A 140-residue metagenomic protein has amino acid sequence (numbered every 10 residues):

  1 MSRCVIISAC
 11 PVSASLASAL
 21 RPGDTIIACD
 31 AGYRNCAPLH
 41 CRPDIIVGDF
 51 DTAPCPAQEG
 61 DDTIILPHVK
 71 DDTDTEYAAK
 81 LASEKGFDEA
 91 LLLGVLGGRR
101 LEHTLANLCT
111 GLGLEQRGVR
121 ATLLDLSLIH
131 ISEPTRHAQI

Functional and structural regions predicted by a protein language model:
M1-P56: N-terminal beta-strand-loop-alpha-helix module at the start of alpha/beta ligand-binding or catalytic domains
I7, I27-D30, G48, I64-I65 (+2 more regions): General beta-strand structural signal in soluble alpha/beta enzymes
G23-D24, P43, G60-D61, F87 (+1 more regions): Short, well-ordered alpha-helix to beta-strand connector turns
T63-K85: Short phosphate-binding loop-to-helix
L101-L112: Short Gly/Thr/Asp-enriched flexible loops that form oxyanion-binding sites at enzyme active sites
G113-S127: Short, acidic/small-residue loops that bind anionic groups at enzyme active sites
I129-I140: Single conserved hydrophobic/aromatic residue that forms the stacking wall/gate of nucleotide- or nucleobase-binding
